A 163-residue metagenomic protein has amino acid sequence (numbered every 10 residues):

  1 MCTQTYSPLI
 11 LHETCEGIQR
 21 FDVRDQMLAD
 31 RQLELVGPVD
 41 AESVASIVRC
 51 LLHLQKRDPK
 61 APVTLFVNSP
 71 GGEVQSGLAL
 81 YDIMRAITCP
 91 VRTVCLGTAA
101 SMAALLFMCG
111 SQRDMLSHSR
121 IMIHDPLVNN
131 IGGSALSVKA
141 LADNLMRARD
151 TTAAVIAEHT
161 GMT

Functional and structural regions predicted by a protein language model:
M1-T163: Terminal-region recognition feature
